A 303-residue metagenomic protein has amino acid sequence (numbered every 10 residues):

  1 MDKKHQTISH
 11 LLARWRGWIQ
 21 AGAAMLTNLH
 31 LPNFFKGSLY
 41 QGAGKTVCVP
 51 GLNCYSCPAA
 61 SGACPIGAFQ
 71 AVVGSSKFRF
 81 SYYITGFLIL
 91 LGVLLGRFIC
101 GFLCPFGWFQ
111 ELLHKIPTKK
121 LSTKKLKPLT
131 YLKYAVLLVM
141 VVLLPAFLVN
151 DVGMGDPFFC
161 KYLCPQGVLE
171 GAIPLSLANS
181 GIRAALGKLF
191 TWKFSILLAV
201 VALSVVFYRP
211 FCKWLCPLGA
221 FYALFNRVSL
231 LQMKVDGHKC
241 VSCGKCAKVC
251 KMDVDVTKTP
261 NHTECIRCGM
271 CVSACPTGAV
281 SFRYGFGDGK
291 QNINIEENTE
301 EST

Functional and structural regions predicted by a protein language model:
M1-T257, T263-T303: Non-ligating segments of multi-cofactor redox enzymes
